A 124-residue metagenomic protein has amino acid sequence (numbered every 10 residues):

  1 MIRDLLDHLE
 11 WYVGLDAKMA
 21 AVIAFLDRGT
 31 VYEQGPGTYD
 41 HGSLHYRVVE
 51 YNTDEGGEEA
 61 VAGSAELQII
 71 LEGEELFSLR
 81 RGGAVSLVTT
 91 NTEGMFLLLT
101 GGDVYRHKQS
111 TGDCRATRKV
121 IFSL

Functional and structural regions predicted by a protein language model:
M1-R47, G57: A short, N-terminal "cap"/entry segment at the start of jelly-roll beta-barrel domains of the cupin/DSBH fold
T30-Y32, A60-A62, T89-T90, R115: Short solvent-exposed loop/turn micro-motifs enriched in small/polar/acidic residues
D40-L44, G63-L67, R118: A generic structural signal for short beta-strands and their flanking turns/coil linkers
L44, Y51-D54, E72-L76: Short, charged/polar surface micro-motifs in flexible loops or helix N-caps
Y46, F77-L79, H107: Short hydrophobic/aromatic-rich beta-strand segments that constitute the beta-sheet cores of beta-sandwich/beta-barrel
V49-V61, G82-L87, G101-R106: Short acidic (Asp/Glu) patches
A62-F77, R81-A84, T90, S123-L124: Short, conserved beta-strand element in jelly-roll/cupin
T89-S110, R118, L124: Conserved metal-binding segment of the jelly-roll/cupin
